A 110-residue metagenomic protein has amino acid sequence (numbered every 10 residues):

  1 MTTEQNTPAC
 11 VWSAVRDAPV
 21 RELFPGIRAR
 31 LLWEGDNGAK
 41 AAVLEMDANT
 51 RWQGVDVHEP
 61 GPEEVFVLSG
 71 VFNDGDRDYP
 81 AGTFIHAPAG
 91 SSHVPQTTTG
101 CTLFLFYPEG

Functional and structural regions predicted by a protein language model:
M1-A42: A short, N-terminal "cap"/entry segment at the start of jelly-roll beta-barrel domains of the cupin/DSBH fold
E22-P25, V57-H58, Q96: Generic structural signal for beta-strand residues in well-ordered domains
I27, A89-G110: Ligand-binding loop in jelly-roll beta-barrel domains
R28-P60, N73, R77-D78, P88-S92: Conserved short histidine dyad/triad with adjacent acidic residue
V65: Structured binding elements
S69-G70: Glycine-centered positions in the ABC transporter ATPase nucleotide-binding domain
